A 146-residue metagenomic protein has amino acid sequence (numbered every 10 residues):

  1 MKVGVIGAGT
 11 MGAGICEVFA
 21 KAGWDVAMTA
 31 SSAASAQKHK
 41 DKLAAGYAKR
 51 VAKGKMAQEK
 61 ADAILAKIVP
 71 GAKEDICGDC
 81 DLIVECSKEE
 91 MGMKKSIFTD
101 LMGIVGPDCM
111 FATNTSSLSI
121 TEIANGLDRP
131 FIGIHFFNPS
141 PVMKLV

Functional and structural regions predicted by a protein language model:
M1-K49, K53, V69, I104: NAD(P)+-binding Rossmann beta1-loop-alpha1 motif at the extreme N-terminus of oxidoreductases
C16-V18, K40-D41, K95-F98, I123-N125: Short amphipathic alpha-helical segments
G23, K67, D108, D128-F131: A generic structural signal for alpha->beta connector loops
A27, V69, V84, I132-I134: Hydrophobic/aromatic beta-strand patches that form the interior of the parallel beta-sheet core in alpha/beta enzyme
T29, L82, K144-V146: Short acidic, glycine/proline-rich loop/turn micro-motifs
S35-K38, K49-F111, S117-S119: Rossmann-like NAD(P)-binding element
M110-V146: Rossmann-fold dinucleotide-binding core
